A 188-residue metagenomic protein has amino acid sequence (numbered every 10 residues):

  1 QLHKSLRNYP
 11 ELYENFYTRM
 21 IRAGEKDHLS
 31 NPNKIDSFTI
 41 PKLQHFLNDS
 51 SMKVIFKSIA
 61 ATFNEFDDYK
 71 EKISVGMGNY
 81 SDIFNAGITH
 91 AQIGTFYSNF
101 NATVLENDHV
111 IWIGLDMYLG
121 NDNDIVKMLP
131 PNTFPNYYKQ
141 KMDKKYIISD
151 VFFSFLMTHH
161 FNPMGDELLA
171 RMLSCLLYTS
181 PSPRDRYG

Functional and structural regions predicted by a protein language model:
Q1-P41, H45: N-terminal mature-domain "stem" immediately C-terminal to a signal peptide or N-terminal signal-anchor/transmembrane
D49-N64: Acidic/histidine-rich, surface-exposed loop or edge segments in extracytoplasmic proteins
D68-G87: Zn2+-dependent metallopeptidase catalytic core
I93-V104: Acidic helix-start/capping segments at beta-turn-to-alpha-helix junctions
N107-N162: Loop-centered beta-sheet repeat module
Y178-G188: Single conserved hydrophobic/aromatic residue that forms the stacking wall/gate of nucleotide- or nucleobase-binding
